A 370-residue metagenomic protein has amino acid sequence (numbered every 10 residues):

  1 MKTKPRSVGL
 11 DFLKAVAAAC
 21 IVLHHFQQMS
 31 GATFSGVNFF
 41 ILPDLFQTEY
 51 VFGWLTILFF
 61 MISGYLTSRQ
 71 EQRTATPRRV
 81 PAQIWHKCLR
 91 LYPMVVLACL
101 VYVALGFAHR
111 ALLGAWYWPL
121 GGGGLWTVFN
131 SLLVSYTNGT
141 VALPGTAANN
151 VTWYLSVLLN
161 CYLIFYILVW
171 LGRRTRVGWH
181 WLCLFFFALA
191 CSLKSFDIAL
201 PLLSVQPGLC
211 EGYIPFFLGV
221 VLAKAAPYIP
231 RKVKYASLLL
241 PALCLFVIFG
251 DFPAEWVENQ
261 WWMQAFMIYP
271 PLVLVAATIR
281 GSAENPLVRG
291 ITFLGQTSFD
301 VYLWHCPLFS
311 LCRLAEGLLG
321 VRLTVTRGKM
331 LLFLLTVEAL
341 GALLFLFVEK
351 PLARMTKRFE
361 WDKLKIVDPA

Functional and structural regions predicted by a protein language model:
M1-S192, T297, L318-A370: Membrane-cytosol interface segments of multi-pass membrane proteins, especially ER/Golgi lipid-handling enzymes
S7, T74-A82, V169-W179, K224-K234 (+2 more regions): Membrane-interface helix-boundary motifs at transmembrane edges
V8, D44-T56, A142-V157, F196-L218 (+1 more regions): Interfacial loop-to-helix transition and helix-capping segments at the boundaries of transmembrane helices
G64, Q70, V221, V273-I279: Canonical alpha-helical transmembrane segments
P81-L91, R231-C244, L294: Interfacial transmembrane-helix boundary/kink motif in multi-pass membrane proteins
Y102, G106, R110, A223 (+3 more regions): Juxtamembrane/transmembrane-helix interface segments of polytopic membrane transporters
H180-A190, K234-L245: Central hydrophobic cores of alpha-helical transmembrane segments in multi-pass integral membrane proteins
F216, P241-P351: Alpha-helical transmembrane segments of multi-pass integral membrane proteins
